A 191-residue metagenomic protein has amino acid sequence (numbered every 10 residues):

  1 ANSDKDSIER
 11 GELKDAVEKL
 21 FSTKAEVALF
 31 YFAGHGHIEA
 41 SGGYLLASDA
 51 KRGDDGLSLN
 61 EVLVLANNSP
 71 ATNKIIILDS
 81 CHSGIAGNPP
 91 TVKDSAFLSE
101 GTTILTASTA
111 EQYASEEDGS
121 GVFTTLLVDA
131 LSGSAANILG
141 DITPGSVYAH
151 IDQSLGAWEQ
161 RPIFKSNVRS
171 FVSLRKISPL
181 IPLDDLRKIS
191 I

Functional and structural regions predicted by a protein language model:
A1-I191: Cysteine endopeptidase catalytic domains of the caspase/legumain-like
